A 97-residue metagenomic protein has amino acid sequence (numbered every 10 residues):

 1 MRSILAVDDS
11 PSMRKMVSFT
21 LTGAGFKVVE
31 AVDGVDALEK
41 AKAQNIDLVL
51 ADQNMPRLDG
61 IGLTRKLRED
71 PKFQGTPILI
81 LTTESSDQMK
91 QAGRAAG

Functional and structural regions predicted by a protein language model:
K15-G23: Charged docking surfaces used in two-component/phosphorelay signaling
G25-V32, K40: Short hydrophobic/Thr-rich beta-strand motif most characteristic of the beta2 strand and flanking loop of CheY-like
K42-Q44, R68-G75, A96: Conserved phosphotransfer cores of two-component systems
N45-L50: Active-site beta3 strand of CheY-like receiver
D52, T82: Active-site residues of response regulator receiver
M55: Receiver (REC) domain active-site loop signature in two-component systems and cognate sites in sensor histidine kinases
S85-Q88: Conserved phosphotransfer active-site motifs of two-component signaling proteins, especially the receiver
